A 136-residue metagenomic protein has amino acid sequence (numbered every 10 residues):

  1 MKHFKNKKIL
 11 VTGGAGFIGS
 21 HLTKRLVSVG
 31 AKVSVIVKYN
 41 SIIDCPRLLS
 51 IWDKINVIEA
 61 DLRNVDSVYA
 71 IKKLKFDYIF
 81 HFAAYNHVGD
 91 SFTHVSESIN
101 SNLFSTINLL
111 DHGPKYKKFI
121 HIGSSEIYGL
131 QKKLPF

Functional and structural regions predicted by a protein language model:
M1-F136: N-terminal Rossmann-like NAD(P)+-binding domain of SDR-like oxidoreductases, especially those catalyzing
